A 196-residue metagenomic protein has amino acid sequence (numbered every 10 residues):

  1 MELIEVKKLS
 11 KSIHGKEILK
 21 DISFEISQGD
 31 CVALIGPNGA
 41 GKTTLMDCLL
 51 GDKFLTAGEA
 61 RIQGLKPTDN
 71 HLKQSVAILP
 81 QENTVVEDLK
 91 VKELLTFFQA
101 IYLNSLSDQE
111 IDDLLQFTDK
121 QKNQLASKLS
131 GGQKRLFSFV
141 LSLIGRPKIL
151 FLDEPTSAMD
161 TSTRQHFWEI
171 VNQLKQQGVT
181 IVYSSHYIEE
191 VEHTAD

Functional and structural regions predicted by a protein language model:
I4, L19-D21, K73: Conserved structural motif at the start of ABC-family nucleotide-binding domains
I35-P37: The feature captures the beta-strand-to-loop junction immediately N-terminal to the Walker
G51, A57-L72: Conserved ABC transporter NBD signature motif
L125-L129: Conserved ABC ATPase signature
F139: Hydrophobic anchor residue at the start of the ABC signature
I144-K148: A short, proline-enriched helix->beta-strand linker immediately N-terminal to the Walker B motif in ABC-type P-loop
L150-E154: Catalytic Walker B motif of ABC-type/P-loop ATPase nucleotide-binding domains
V179-S184: Conserved H-loop
